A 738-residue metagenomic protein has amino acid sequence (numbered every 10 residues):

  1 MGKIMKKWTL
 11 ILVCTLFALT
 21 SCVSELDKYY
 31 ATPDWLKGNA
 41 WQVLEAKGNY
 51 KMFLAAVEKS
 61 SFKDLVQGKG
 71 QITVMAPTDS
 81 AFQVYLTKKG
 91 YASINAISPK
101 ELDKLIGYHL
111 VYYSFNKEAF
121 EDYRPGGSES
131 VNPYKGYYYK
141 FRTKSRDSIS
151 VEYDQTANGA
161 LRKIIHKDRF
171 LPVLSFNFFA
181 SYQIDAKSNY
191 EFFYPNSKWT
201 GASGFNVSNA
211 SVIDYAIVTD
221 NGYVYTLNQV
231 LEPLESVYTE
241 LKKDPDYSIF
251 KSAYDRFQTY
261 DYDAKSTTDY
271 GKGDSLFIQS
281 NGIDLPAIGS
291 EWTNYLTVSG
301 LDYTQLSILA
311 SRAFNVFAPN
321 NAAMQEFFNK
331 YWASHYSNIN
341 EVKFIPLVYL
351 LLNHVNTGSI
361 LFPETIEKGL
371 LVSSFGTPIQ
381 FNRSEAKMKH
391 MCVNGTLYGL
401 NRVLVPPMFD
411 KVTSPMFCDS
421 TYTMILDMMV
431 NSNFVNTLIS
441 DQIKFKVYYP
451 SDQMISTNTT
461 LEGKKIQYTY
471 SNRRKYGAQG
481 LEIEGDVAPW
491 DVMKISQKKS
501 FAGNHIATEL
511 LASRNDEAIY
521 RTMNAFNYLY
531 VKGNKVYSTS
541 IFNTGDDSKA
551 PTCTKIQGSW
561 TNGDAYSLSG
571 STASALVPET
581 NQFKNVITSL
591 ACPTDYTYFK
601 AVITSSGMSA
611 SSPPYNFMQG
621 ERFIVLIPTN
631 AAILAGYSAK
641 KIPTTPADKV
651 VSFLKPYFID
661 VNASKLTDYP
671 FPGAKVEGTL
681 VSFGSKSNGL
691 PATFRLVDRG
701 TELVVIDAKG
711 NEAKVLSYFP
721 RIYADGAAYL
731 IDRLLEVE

Functional and structural regions predicted by a protein language model:
G2-L10: Bacterial N-terminal signal peptides that target proteins for export
M5-K6, L19-E45, A92-S93, D214-Y215 (+9 more regions): Bacterial Sec-dependent N-terminal signal peptides
I11-T20: Bacterial N-terminal signal peptides
S24-D147, A160, V237-G282, M324-E326 (+3 more regions): Acidic/polar, low-complexity intrinsically disordered N-terminal segments immediately downstream of a Sec signal
Y29-A40, S80-T87, Q229-S236, A333 (+4 more regions): Acidic/histidine-rich, surface-exposed loop or edge segments in extracytoplasmic proteins
K63-G68, L306-S307, M388, F434-S440 (+4 more regions): Short, T/G/N/S-enriched strand-turn elements that build extracellular solenoid repeat scaffolds
M75-Y85, Y215-P233, F317-F327, M391-P407 (+5 more regions): FKBP-type peptidyl-prolyl cis-trans isomerase
T87, Y91-A210, A322-K387, K465-P551 (+1 more regions): Aromatic/histidine-rich interaction motifs
